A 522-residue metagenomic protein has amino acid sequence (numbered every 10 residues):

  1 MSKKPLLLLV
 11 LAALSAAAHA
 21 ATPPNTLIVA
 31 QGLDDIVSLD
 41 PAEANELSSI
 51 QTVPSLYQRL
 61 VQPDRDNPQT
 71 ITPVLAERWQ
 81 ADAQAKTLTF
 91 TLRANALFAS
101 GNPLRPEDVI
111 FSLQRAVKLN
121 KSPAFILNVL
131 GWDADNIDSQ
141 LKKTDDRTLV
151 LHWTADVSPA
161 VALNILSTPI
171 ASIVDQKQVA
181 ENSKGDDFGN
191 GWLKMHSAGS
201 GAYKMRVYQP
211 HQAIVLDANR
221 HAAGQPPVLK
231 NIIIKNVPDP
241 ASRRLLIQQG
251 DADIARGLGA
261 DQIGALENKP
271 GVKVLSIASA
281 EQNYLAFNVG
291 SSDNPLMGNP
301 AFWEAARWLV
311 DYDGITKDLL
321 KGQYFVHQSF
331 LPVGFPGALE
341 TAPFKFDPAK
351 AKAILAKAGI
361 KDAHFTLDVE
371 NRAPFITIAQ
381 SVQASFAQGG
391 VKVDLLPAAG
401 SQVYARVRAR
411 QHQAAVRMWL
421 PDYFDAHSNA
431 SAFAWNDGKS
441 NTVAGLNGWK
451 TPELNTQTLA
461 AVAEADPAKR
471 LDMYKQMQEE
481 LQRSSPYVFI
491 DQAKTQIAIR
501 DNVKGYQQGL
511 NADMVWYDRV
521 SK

Functional and structural regions predicted by a protein language model:
I28, R105-S112, D146-H152, G201-A202 (+4 more regions): Alpha-helical secondary-structure segments
A30-A83, Q114, H196-S200: N-terminal lobe/hinge region of extracytoplasmic solute-binding protein
T91, N128-E181: Surface-exposed binding/hinge segments that line and control ligand-binding clefts or catalytic entry sites
S167-P227, P348-A349, A353: Gly/Pro-rich hinge or "lid" segments in bacterial periplasmic/extracellular proteins
G191, N219-A265, K392: Ligand-site clamp/hinge motif
V215, R220, G298-A384, Q388-G389 (+2 more regions): Append "and occasionally in soluble cytosolic enzymes with long acidic Gly/Pro-rich linkers
E304, Q388, K392-V403, R408 (+2 more regions): Extracytoplasmic/peripheral linker and loop segments enriched in polar/acidic and small residues with frequent Thr/Pro
I497-K522: Long beta-strand-rich cores associated with HINT superfamily self-processing modules
